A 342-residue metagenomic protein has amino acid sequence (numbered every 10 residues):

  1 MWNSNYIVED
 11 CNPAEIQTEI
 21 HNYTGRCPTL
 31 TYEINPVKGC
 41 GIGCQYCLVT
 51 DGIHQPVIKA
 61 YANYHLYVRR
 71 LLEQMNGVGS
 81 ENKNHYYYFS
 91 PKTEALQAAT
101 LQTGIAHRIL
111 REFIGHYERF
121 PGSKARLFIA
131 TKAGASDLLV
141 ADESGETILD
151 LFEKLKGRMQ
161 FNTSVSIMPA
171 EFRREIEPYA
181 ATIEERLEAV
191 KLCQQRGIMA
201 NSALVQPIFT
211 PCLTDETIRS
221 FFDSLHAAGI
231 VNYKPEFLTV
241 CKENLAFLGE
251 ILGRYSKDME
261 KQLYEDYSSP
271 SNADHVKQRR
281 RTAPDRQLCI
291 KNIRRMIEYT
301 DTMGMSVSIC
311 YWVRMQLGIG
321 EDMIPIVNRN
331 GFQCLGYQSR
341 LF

Functional and structural regions predicted by a protein language model:
M1-C40, V49-Y86, S339-F342: N-terminal [4Fe-4S]-dependent radical SAM core
N3, T217-F342: Auxiliary Fe-S-binding modules of radical SAM enzymes
C40, C44-C47, C310, C334: Disulfide-bonded cysteines in secreted/extracellular proteins and peptides
G52-A189, N201, N232-L238: Core AdoMet radical
N63, A135-E143, F209-E216, V240-E243 (+1 more regions): Acidic-and-aromatic substrate-binding clefts and catalytic sites of carbohydrate-active enzymes
G104, E143-F161, C212-V231, I324-F332: Short, electropositive alpha-helical surface patch
E112-A125, K154-L155, E188-A200, A228-G229 (+1 more regions): A structural motif corresponding to the C-terminal end of an alpha-helix and its immediate exit/capping segment
M168-A170, E177-Y179, L192-T214, V240 (+1 more regions): Conserved strand-turn element in the central/C-terminal portion of the radical SAM core barrel that lines
